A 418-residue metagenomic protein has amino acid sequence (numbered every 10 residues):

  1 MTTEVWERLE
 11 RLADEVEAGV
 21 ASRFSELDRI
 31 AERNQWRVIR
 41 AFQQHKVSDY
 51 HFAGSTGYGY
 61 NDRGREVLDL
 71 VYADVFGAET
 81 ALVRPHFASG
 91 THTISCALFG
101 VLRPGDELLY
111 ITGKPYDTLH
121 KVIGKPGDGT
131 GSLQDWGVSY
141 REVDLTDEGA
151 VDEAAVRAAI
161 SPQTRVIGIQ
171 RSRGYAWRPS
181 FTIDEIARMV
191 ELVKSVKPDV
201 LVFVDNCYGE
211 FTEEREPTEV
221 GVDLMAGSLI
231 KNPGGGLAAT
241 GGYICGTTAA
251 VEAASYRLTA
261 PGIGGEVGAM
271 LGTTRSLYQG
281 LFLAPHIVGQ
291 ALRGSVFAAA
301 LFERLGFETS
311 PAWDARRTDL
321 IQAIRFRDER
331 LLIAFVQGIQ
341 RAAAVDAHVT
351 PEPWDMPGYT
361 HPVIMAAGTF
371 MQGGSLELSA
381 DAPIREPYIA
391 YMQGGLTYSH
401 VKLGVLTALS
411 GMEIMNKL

Functional and structural regions predicted by a protein language model:
T2-A21, D28, V38-Q44, S48-H51 (+6 more regions): Conserved PLP-enzyme active-site core in the AAT-like
L27-V47, Y58-D69: A structural motif shared across PLP-dependent enzymes of the aminotransferase-like
H51, S55, L82-P85, L320-R325: Short glycine-rich or small-residue beta-strand-to-loop segments that form or flank ligand, phosphate, metal/Fe-S
F52-L82: Active-site-flanking structural segment that lines cofactor/substrate pockets
Y60, G64, P85-S89, Q290: Generic, well-ordered alpha-helical segments
E79-V83, D106-L109, R165-V166, D199-V202 (+6 more regions): Structural motif
E303-K417: Conserved C-terminal alpha-helix-loop-beta "cap" of PLP-dependent enzymes that closes/shapes the active-site mouth
